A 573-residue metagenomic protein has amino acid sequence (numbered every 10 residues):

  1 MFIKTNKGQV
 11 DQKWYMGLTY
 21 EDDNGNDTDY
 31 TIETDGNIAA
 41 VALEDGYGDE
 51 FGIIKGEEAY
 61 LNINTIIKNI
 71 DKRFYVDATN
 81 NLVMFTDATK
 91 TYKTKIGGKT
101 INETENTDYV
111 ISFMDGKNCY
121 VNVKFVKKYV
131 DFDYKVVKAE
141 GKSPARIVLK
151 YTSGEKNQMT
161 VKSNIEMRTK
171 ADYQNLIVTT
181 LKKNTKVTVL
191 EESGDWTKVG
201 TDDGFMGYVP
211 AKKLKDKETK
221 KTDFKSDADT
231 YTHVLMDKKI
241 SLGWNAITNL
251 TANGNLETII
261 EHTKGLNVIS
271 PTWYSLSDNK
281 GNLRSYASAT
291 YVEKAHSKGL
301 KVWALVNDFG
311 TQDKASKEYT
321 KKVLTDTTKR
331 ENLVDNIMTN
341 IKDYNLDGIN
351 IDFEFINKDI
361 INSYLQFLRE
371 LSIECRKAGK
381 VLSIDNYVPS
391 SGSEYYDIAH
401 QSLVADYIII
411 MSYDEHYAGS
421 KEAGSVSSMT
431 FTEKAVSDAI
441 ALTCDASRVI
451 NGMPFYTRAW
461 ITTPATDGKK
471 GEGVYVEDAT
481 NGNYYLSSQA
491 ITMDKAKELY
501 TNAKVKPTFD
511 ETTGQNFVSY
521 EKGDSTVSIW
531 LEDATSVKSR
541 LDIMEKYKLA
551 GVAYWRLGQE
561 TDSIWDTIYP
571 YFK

Functional and structural regions predicted by a protein language model:
M1-S193, D223-Y231, L235: Primary recognition of N-terminal secretory signal peptides and signal-anchoring hydrophobic helices
N184, W196-T201, V209: SH3/SH3-like beta-barrel fold
K221-E331, N336: Glycan-recognition patch characteristic of GH18 chitinases/ENGases and related GlcNAc/peptidoglycan-binding proteins
T222-D227, T311-Q312, Y319, T457-R540 (+1 more regions): Glycan-binding loop/region signatures in secreted carbohydrate-active enzymes
T248-K264, T327-K342, S390-I398, E532-E545: Short, acidic/polar
I269, I351, I408, N451 (+2 more regions): Conserved, mostly hydrophobic/aromatic
N279-Y286, D335, K358-A496: Substrate-binding surface in catalytic domains of secreted glycosidases
S536-K573: Acidic/aromatic/glycine-rich contiguous surface patches that form carbohydrate-binding/processing clefts and analogous
